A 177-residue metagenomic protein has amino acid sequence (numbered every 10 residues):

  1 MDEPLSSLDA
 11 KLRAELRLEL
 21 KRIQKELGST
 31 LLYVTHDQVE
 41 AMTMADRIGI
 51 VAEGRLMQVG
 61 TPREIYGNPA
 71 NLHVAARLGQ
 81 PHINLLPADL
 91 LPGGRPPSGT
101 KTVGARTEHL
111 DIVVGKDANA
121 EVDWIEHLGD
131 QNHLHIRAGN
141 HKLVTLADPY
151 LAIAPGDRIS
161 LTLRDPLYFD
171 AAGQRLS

Functional and structural regions predicted by a protein language model:
M1-H73: ABC ATPase nucleotide-binding domains
S29-L32, I83, Q131: Secondary-structure boundary/capping residues
I48, V59, L78, P87 (+2 more regions): Short glycine-rich loop/turn motifs that provide flexible caps or phosphate-binding loops at active sites
G67-G93, G104, T162: C-terminal boundary and immediately downstream tail of ABC-type ATPase nucleotide-binding domains
P81, G93-S177: Non-catalytic connector elements of ABC transporters
